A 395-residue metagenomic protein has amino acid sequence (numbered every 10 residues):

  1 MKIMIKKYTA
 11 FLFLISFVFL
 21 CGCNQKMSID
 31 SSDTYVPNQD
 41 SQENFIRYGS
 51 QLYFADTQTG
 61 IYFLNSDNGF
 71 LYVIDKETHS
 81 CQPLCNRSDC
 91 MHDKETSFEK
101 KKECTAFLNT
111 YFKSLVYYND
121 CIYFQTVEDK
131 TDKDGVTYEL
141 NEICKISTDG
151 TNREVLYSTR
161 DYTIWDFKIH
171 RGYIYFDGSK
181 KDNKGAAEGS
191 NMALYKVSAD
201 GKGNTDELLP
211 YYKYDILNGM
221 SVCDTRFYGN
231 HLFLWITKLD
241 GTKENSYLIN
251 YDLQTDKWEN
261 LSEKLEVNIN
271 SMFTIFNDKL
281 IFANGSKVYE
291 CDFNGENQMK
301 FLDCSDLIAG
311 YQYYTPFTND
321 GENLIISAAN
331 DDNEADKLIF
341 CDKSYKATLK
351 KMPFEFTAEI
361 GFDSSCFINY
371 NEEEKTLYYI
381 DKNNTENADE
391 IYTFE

Functional and structural regions predicted by a protein language model:
F19-G22: C-terminal motif of bacterial Sec signal peptides marking the signal peptidase cleavage site
N24-K26: Bacterial signal peptide processing site
Y35-F45, Q82-C85, C90-A106, N152-S158 (+4 more regions): A short beta-strand motif characteristic of beta-propeller blades
F45-T57, E95-V116, D161-R171, K213-G229 (+3 more regions): Repeated scaffold domains used in trafficking and secretory/extracellular systems, primarily beta-propellers
Y62-N65, Y123-T126, Y175-G178, F233-I236 (+4 more regions): Residue position within the beta-strands of beta-propeller blades
F63-D89: Beta-propeller domains
D67-V73, T126, K130-C144, D182-K196 (+4 more regions): Structural motif
D75-H79, S147-T151, S198-K202, Y251-D256 (+4 more regions): Short loop/turn segments that connect beta-strands within beta-propeller blades
